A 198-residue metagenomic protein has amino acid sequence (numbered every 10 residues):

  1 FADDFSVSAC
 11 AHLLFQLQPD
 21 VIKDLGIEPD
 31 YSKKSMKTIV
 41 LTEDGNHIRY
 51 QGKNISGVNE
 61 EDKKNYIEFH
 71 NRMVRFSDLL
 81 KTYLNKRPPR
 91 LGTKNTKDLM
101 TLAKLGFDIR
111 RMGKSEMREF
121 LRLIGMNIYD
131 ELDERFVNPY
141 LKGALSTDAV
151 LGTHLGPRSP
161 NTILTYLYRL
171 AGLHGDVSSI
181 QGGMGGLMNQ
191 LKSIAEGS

Functional and structural regions predicted by a protein language model:
F1, E28, V40, H47-Y50 (+1 more regions): Short, intrinsically disordered, charge-balanced linker/junction segments flanking boundaries in proteins
A2-F5, G152-T153, G175-S178: A short glycine/serine-rich beta->alpha loop
A2-K37: N-terminal FAD cofactor-binding segment of flavoenzymes
Q16-D20, I48-R49, N127, G186 (+1 more regions): Short amphipathic alpha-helical face segments that pack within enzyme cores and frequently flank/anchor catalytic
D44-S159: Rossmann-like flavin
P157-L167: Flexible hinge/switch segments at interdomain interfaces of large molecular machines
T165-S198: Helical element adjacent to the flavin cofactor pocket in flavoenzyme catalytic cores
